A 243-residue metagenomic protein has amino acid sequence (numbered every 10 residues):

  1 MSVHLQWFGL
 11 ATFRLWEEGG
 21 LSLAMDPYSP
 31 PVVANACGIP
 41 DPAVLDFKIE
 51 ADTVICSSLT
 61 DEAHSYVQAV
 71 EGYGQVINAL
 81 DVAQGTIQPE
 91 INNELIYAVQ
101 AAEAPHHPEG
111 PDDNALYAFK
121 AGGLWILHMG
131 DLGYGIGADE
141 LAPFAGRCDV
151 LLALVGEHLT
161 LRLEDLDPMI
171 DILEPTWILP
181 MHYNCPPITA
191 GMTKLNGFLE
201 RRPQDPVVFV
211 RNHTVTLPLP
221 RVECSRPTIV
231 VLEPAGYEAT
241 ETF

Functional and structural regions predicted by a protein language model:
M1-G19, S29-V32, L80, N93 (+4 more regions): Zn-dependent metallo-beta-lactamase
L5-F8, G85, G110-P111, W177-F243: Binuclear metal-ion centers of metallo-dependent hydrolases, dominated by the metallo-beta-lactamase
T12-Q84, Q100-D112, L132-A145: Pre-active-site segment of Zn-dependent metallo-hydrolases
L23-A24, L95-Y97, A118, L127 (+1 more regions): Conserved beta-strand elements of the Class I
E50-D52, D149, T176: Conserved acidic residues
L59, G156, Y183: Flexible loop residues that form catalytic and substrate-binding hotspots at small-molecule/glycan-binding clefts
Y66-A115, F119-G122, Q204-R226: Metallo-beta-lactamase
E103-L173, P186, A190: Active-site-proximal loop/helix segments of hydrolase catalytic cores
